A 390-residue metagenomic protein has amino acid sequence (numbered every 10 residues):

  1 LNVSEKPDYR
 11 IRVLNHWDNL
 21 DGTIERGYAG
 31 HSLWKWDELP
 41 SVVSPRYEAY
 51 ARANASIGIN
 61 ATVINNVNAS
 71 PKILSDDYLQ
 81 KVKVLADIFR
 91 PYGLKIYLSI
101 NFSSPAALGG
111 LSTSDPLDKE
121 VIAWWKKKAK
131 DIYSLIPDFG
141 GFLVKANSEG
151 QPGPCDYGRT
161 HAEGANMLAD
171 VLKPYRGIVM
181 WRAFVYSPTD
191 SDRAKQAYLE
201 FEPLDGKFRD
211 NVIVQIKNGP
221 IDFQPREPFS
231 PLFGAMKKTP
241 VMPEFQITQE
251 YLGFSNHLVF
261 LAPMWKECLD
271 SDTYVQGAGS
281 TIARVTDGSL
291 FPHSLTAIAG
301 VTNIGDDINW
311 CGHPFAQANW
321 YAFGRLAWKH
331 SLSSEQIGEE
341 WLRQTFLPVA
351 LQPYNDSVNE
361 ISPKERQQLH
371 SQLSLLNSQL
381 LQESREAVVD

Functional and structural regions predicted by a protein language model:
L1-K130, S134-L143, K173, F260: Feature activates predominantly on carbohydrate-active enzymes
V3, S134, P152, R159-Y354 (+1 more regions): Substrate-binding groove of N-acetylhexosamine-processing glycoside hydrolases
H16-D18, N66, L98-F102, A146 (+3 more regions): A cross-domain feature marking catalytic cores of carbohydrate-active enzymes and several ubiquitous metabolic/repair
R26-Y28, A61-V63, L108-G110, A146 (+3 more regions): Generic detector of short, locally flexible boundary/turn motifs and exposed helical patches
S41-P45, D76, K119, A123 (+2 more regions): Soluble non-cytosolic domains of exported or imported proteins
P71, A106-P116, K145-D156, F184 (+1 more regions): Active-site-proximal beta-alpha loop/turn segments in soluble metabolic enzymes
D77, L111-T113, Y157-R159, P228-S230: Short, glycine/charged-enriched secondary-structure capping and boundary segments
